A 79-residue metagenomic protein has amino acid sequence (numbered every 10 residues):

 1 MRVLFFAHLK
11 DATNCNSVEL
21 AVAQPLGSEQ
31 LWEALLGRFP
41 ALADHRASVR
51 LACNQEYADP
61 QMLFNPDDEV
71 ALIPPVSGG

Functional and structural regions predicted by a protein language model:
M1-G78: Ubiquitin-like/PB1-type beta-grasp interaction modules and other compact soluble beta-rich domains
